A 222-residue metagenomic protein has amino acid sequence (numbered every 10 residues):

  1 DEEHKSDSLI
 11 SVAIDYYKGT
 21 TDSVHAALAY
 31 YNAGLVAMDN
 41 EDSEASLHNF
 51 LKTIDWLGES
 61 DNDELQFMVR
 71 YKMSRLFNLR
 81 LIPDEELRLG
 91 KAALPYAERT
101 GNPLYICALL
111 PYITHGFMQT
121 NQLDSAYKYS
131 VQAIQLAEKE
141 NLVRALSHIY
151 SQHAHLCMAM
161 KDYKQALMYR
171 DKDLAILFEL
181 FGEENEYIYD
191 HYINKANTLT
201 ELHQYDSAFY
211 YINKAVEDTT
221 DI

Functional and structural regions predicted by a protein language model:
S8, S23, E64, D124-S125 (+2 more regions): Coil residues (strongly favoring Ser/Thr
S11-T21, L51-D61, K91-G101, V131-L142 (+2 more regions): Amphipathic alpha-helical segments of tetratricopeptide repeats
V24, E64, L104, R144 (+1 more regions): Residue signature of alpha-solenoid helical repeat architecture, marking inter-repeat boundaries and helix-start
L28, M68, A108, H148 (+1 more regions): Residue register of alpha-helical TPR repeats
